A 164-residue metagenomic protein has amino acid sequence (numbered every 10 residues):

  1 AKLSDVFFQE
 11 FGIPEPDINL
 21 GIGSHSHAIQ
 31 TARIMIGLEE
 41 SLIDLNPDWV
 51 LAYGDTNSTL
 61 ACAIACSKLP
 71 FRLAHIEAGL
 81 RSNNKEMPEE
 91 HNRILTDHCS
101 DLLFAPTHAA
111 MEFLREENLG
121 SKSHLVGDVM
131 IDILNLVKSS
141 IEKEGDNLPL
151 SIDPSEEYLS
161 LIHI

Functional and structural regions predicted by a protein language model:
A1-K2, G21, C99-L161: A nucleotide-sugar donor-handling region in carbohydrate enzymes
A1-P16: N-terminal glycine-rich anion-binding loop in soluble enzyme alpha/beta folds
F7, N19-N118: Active-site and donor-binding regions of nucleotide-sugar-utilizing enzymes
Q9-G12, S67, S140-E142: Short, solvent-exposed amphipathic alpha-helical segments in soluble enzyme and RNA/protein-processing domains
